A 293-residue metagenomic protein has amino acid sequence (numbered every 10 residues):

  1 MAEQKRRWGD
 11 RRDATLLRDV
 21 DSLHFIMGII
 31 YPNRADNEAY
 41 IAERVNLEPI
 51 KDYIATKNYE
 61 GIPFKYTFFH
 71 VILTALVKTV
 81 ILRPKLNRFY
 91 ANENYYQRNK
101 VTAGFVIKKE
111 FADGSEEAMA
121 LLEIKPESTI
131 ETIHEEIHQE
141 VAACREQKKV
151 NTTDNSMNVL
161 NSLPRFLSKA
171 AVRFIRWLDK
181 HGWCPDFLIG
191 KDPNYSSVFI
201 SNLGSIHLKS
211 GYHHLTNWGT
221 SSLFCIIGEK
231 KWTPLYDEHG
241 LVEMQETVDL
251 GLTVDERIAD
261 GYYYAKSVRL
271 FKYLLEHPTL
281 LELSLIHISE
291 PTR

Functional and structural regions predicted by a protein language model:
A2-E43, P49-T56: Extended low-complexity intrinsically disordered regions
I26, P32, D36-Y40, F69 (+2 more regions): Flexible, Gly/Pro-enriched loop and linker segments at secondary-structure and domain junctions
P32-A42, D52-A55, T102, V106-P126 (+2 more regions): Acyl/amide activation-and-transfer machinery of modular secondary-metabolite enzymes
A35-K65, Y90-V101: Gly/Ser/Thr-rich phosphate-binding loops and adjoining beta-strand/alpha-helix segments that form adenosine-phosphate
K57, E116-G204: Helical lid/core segments from catalytic subdomains that handle acyl or acyl-like groups
T67-V101: Hydrophobic "lid/gating" helix adjacent to the active-site nucleophile that controls access to an acyl-thioester pocket
I72, I107-D113, H207-E282: Conserved glycine-centered short motifs in functionally critical loops
I286-R293: Residue-level detector of conserved catalytic or cofactor/ligand-binding positions in enzyme active sites
